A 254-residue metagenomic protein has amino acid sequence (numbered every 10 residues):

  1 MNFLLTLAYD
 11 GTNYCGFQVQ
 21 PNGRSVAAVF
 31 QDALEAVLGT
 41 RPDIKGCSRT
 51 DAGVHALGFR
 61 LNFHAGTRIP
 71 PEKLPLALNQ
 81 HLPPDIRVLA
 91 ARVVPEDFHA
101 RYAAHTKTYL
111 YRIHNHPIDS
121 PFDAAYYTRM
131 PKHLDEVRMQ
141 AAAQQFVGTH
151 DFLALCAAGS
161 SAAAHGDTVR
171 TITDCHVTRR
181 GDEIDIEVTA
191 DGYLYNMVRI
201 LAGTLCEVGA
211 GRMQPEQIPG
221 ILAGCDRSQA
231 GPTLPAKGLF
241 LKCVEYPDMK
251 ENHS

Functional and structural regions predicted by a protein language model:
M1-S254: Structured-RNA-binding interfaces characteristic of tRNA pseudouridine synthases
